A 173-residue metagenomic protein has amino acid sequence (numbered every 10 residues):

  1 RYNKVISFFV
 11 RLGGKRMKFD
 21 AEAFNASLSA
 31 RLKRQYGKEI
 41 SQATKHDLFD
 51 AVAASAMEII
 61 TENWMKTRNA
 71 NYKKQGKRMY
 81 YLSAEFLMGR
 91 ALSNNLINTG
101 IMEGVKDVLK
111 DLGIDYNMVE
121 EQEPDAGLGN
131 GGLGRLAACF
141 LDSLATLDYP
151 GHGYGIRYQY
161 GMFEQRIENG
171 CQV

Functional and structural regions predicted by a protein language model:
R1-R16: Short, Lys/Arg-enriched N-terminal segments with co-localized hydrophobic residues within the first ~10-30 amino acids
L12-V173: A conserved ligand/cofactor-binding region detector
